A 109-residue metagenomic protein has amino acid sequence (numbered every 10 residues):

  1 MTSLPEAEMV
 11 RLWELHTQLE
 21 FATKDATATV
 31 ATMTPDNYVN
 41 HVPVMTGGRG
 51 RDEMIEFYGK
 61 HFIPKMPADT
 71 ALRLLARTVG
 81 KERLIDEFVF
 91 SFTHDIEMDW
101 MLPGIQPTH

Functional and structural regions predicted by a protein language model:
M1-H109: C-terminal and inter-domain tail/linker signature
